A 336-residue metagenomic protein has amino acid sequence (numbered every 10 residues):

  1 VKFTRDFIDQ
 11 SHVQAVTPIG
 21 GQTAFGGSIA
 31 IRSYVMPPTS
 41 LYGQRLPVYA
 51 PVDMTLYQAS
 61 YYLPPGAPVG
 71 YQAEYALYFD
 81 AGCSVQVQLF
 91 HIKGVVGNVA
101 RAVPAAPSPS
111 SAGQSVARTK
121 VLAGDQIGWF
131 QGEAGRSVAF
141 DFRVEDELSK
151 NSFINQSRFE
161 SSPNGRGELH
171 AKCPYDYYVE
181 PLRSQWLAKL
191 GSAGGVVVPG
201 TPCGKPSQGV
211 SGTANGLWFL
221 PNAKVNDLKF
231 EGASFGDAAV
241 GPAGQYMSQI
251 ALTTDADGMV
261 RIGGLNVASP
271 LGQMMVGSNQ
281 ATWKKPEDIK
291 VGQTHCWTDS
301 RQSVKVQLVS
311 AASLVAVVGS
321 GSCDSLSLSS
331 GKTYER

Functional and structural regions predicted by a protein language model:
V1-A76, D80-C83, L122-A123, P163-L271: Surface-exposed, glycine-biased beta-strand/turn segments
G26-Y42, F140-R158: Small beta-barrel nucleic-acid-binding modules, principally OB-folds
P38-G43, S110-A117: Active-site substrate-binding loop(s) of clan PA
P51-S115, V138-F140: Zn2+-dependent peptidoglycan hydrolase active-site motif and core
L63, I92-K93, E133-A134, S157-E160: A generic structural motif
A73-F79, R118-D146: Short hydrophobic beta/alpha edge segments that flank linear recognition/processing sites
K224-D227, S248-R336: Contiguous, well-ordered beta-strand patches that form the walls/edges of small beta-barrel/beta-sandwich domains
